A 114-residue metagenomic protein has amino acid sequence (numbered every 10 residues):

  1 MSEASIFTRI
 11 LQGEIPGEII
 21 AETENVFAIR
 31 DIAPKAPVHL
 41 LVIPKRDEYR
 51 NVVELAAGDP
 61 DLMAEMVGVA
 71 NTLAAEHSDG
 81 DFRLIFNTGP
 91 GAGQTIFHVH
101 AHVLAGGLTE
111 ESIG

Functional and structural regions predicted by a protein language model:
M1-G114: HIT superfamily nucleotide-processing domains
